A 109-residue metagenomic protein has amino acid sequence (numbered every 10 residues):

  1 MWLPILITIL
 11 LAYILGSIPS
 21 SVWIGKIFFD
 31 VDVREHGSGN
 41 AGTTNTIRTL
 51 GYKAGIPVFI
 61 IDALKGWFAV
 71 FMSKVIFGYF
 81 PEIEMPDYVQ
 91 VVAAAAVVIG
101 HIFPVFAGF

Functional and structural regions predicted by a protein language model:
W2-G25, K53-F109: Alpha-helical transmembrane segments
V22-K53: Cytosolic, membrane-interface loops and tails of multi-pass inner-membrane proteins
